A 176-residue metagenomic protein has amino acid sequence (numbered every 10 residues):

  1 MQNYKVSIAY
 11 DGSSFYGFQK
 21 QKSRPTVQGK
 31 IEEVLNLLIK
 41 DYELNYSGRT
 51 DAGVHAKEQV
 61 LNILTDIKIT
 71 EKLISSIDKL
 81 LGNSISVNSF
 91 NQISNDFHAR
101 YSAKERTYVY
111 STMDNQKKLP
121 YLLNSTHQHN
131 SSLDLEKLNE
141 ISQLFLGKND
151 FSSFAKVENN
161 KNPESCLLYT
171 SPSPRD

Functional and structural regions predicted by a protein language model:
M1-S171, R175: Structured-RNA-binding interfaces characteristic of tRNA pseudouridine synthases
